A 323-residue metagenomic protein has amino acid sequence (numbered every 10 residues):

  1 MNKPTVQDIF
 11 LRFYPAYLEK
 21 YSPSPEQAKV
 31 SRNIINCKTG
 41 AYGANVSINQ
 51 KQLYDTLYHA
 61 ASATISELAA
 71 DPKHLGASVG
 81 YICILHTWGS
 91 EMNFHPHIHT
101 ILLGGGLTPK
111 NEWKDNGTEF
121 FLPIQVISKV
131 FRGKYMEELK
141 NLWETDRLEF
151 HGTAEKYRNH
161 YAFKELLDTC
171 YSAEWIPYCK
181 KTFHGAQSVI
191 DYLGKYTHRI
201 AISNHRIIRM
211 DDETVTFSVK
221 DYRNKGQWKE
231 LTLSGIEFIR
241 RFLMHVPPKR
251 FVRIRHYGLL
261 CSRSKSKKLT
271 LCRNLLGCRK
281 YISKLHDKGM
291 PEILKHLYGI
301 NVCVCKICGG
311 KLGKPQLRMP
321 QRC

Functional and structural regions predicted by a protein language model:
M1-C323: Beta->alpha loop/short-helix hinge microenvironment recognizer with preference for catalytic Tyr/His contexts
